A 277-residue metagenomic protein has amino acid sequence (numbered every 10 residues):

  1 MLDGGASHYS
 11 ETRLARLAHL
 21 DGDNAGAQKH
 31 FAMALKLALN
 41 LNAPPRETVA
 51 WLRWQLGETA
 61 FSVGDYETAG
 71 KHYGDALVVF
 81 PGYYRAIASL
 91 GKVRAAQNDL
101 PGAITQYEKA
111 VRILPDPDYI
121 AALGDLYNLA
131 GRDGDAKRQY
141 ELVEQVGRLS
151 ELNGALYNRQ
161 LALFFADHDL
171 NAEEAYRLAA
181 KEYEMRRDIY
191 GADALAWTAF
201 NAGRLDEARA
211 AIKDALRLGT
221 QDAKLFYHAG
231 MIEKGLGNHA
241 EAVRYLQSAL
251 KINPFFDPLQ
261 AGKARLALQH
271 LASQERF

Functional and structural regions predicted by a protein language model:
M1-G4, K36-V49, V146-N153: Flexible helix-coil transition and linker loops at the boundaries of alpha-helical arrays
S7, L41, V49, Y83 (+4 more regions): Residue-level recognition of tetratricopeptide repeat
S10, P44-P45, L52, A86 (+5 more regions): TPR alpha-solenoid repeat register
R13, T48, Q55, S89 (+5 more regions): Canonical tetratricopeptide repeat
R16, E58, K92, D125 (+5 more regions): Residue-level recognition of tetratricopeptide repeat
L20, Q55, S62, A96 (+5 more regions): Register position in tetratricopeptide repeats
